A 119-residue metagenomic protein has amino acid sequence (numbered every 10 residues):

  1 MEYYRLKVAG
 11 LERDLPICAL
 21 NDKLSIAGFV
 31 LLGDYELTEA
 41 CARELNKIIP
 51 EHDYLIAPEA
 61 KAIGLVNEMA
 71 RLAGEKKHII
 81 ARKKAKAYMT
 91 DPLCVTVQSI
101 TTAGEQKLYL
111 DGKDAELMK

Functional and structural regions predicted by a protein language model:
M1-H52, D114: Active-site-facing substrate-recognition patch
L32-L37, I56, I100-A103: Short, flexible loop segments at the rims of nucleotide/cofactor-binding pockets, characterized by
A42-E44, L65-V66, K107-G112: A generic local structural motif
I49-D53, A73-K76: Short glycine/proline-enriched coil/turn segments at helix->beta-strand junctions
H52-A60: Short glycine-rich phosphate-binding loop at a beta-alpha junction
A62-G64, A87: Short, active-site-adjacent cap segments at secondary-structure transitions
L65-G74: Short Gly/Thr/Asp-enriched flexible loops that form oxyanion-binding sites at enzyme active sites
K77-K119: Short, glycine/charge-rich flexible loops or terminal/linker lids adjacent to PRPP-binding catalytic cores
